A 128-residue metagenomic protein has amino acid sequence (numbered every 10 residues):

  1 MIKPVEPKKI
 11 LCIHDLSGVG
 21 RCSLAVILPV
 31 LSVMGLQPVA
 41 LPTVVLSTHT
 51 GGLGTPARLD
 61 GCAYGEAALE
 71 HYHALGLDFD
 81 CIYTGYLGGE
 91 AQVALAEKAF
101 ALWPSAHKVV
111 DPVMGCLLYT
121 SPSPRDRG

Functional and structural regions predicted by a protein language model:
I2-L117: Conserved N-terminal subdomain of the carbohydrate kinase-like
Y119-G128: Single conserved hydrophobic/aromatic residue that forms the stacking wall/gate of nucleotide- or nucleobase-binding
